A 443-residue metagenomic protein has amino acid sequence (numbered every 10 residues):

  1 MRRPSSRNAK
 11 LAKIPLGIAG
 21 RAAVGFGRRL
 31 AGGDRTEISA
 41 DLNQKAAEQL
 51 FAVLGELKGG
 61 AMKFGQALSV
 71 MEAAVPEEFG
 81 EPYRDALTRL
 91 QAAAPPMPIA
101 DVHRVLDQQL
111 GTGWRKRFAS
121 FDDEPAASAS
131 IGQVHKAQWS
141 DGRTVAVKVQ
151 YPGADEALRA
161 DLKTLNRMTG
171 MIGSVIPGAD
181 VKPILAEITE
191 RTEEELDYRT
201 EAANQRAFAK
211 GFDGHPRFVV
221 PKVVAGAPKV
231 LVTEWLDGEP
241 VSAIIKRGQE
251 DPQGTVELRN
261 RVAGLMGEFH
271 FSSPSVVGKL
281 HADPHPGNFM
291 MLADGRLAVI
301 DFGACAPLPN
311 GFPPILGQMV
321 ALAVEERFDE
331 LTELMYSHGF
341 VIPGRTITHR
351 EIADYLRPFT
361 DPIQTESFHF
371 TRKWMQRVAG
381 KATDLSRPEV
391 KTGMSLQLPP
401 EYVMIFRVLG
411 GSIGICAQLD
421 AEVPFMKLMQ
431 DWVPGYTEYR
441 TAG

Functional and structural regions predicted by a protein language model:
M1-S273, G278, M291-A298, F302-N310 (+2 more regions): Broad phosphate/nucleotide-binding scaffolds in NTP-utilizing and phosphate-metabolizing enzymes
V276-P286: Catalytic-loop of the protein kinase fold
I315-Q318: Short amphipathic alpha-helical recognition elements used for nucleic-acid or partner binding across transcription
